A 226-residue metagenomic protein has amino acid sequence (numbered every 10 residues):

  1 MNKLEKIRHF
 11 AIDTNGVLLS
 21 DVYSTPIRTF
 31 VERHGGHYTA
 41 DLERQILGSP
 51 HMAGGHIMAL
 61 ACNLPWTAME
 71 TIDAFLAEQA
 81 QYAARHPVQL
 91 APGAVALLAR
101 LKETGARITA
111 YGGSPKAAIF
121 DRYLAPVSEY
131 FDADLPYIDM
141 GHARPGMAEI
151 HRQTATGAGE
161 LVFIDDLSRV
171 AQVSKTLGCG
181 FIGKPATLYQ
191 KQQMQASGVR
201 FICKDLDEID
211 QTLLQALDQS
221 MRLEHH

Functional and structural regions predicted by a protein language model:
M1-R44: Active-site neighborhood of HAD-like aspartate-dependent phosphohydrolases
K3-E5, E103-A106, Q153-A158, A216-M221: Glycine-rich phosphate-binding loop signature in dinucleotide/nucleotide-binding domains
I27-E32, P50-W66, I150: Helix-loop "lid/cap" segments that line or gate small-molecule binding pockets
A59-A96: Metal-dependent phosphoesterase signature
G93-G105: Catalytic-core regions built around general acid/base machinery
T109, G113-V162, S168-Q172, Q192-Q193: Substrate-recognition "cap/lid" segment bordering the active-site pocket of phosphatases
P136-D139, R200-E208: Short acidic-hydrophobic, aromatic-tinged amphipathic segments that line or gate anion-handling sites
V162-K204: Acidic, Mg2+-coordinating phosphoryl-transfer loop and its flanking beta/alpha structural elements, shared across
